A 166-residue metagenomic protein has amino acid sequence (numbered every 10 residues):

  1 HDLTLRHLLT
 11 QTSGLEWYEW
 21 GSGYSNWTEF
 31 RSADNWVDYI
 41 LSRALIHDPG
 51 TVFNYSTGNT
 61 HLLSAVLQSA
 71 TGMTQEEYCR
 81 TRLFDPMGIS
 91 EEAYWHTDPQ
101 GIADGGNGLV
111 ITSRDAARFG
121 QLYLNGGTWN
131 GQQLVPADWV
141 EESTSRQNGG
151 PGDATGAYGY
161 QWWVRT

Functional and structural regions predicted by a protein language model:
H1-D2, R31-A33, I46, V110-I111 (+1 more regions): Extracellular/periplasmic catalytic domains that process cell-envelope and extracellular macromolecules
H1-W20: Short helix- or helix-capping micro-motifs that position conserved polar/aromatic residues at function-defining sites
T4, G105, T112-D115, W139 (+1 more regions): Residues that flank catalytic or metal-binding motifs in active/ligand-binding sites
Q11, N59-V66, N107-W129: Active-site-proximal alpha-helical segments within enzyme catalytic domains
E19-N107: Catalytic-site signature segments of enzymes, centered on catalytic residues
Q68-R80, G127-P136, G152: Structural helix-adjacent loops and short alpha-helical linkers that scaffold large soluble proteins
S90-A93, E141-T166: Active-site Gly/Thr loop motif
Q121, W129-Q147: A conserved catalytic-loop motif detector
